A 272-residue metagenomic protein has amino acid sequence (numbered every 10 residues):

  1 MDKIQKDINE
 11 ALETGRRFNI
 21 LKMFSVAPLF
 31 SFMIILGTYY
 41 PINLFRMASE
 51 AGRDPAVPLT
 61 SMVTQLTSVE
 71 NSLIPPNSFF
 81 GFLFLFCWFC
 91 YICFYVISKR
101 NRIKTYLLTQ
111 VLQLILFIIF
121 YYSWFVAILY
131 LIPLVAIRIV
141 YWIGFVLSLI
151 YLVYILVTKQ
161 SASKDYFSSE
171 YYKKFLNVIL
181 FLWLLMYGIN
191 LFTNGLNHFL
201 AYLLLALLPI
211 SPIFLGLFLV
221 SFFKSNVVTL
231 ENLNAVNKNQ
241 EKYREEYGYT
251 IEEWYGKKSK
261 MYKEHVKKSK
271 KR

Functional and structural regions predicted by a protein language model:
M1-F94: N-terminal topogenic module of multi-pass integral membrane proteins
T14-M33, I74, L107-I115, F167-L180: Loop-to-transmembrane boundary segments
S25-N43, F86, Q113-F125, N177-N190: Canonical alpha-helical transmembrane segments of integral membrane proteins
A27, E70-F86, I137-S148, K174-N177 (+1 more regions): Alpha-helical transmembrane segments of polytopic membrane proteins
W88-L108, Y154-Y172, V227-N234: Cytoplasmic membrane-interface regions of multi-pass membrane proteins
V96-I97, Y122-A136, Y187-F199: Juxtamembrane "helix-exit" motif on the non-cytosolic side of transmembrane helices
L112-Y172: Membrane-proximal helix-loop-helix units in multi-pass membrane proteins
V178-R272: C-terminal transmembrane-bundle signature of multipass membrane proteins, characterized by strong activation on
